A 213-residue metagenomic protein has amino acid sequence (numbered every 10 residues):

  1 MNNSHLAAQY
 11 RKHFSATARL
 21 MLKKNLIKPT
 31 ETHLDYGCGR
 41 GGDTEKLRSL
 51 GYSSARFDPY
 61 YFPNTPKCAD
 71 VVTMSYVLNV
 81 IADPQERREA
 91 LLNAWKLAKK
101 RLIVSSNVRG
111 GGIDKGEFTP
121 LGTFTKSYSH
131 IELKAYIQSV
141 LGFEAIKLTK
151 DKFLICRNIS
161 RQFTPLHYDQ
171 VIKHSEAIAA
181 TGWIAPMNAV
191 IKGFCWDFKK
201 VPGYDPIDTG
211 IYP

Functional and structural regions predicted by a protein language model:
M1-K67, N93, I103-Y212: Class I (Rossmann-like) S-adenosyl-L-methionine-dependent methyltransferase catalytic domain, capturing the SAM-binding
V71-Q85: A short SAM/SAH-binding and catalytic strip from SAM-dependent methyltransferases
R88-R101: A short glycine-rich, Lys/Arg-flanked "PGG" loop and its adjoining helix->strand segment in the class I
